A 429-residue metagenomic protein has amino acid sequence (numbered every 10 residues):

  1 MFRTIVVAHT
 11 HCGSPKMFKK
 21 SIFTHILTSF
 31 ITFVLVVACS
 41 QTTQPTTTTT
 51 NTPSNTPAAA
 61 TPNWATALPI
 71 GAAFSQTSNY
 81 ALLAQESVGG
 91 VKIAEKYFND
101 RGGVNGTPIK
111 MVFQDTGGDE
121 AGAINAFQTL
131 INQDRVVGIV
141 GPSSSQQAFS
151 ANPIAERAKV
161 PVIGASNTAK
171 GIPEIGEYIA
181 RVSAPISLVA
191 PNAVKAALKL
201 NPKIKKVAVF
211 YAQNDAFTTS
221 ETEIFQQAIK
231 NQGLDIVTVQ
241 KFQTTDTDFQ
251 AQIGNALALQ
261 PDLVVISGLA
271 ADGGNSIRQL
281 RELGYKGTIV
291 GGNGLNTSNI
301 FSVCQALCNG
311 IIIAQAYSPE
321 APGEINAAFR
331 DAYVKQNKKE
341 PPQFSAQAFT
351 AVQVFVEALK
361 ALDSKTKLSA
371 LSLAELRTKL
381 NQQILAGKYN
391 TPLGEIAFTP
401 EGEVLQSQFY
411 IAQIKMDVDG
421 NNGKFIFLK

Functional and structural regions predicted by a protein language model:
F2, C12-G13, F18, I31 (+1 more regions): Extracytosolic ligand-binding ectodomains
V6-A8: Acidic, Ala/Val/Gly-enriched low-complexity intrinsically disordered segments
M17-L27: Bacterial N-terminal signal peptides that target proteins for export
